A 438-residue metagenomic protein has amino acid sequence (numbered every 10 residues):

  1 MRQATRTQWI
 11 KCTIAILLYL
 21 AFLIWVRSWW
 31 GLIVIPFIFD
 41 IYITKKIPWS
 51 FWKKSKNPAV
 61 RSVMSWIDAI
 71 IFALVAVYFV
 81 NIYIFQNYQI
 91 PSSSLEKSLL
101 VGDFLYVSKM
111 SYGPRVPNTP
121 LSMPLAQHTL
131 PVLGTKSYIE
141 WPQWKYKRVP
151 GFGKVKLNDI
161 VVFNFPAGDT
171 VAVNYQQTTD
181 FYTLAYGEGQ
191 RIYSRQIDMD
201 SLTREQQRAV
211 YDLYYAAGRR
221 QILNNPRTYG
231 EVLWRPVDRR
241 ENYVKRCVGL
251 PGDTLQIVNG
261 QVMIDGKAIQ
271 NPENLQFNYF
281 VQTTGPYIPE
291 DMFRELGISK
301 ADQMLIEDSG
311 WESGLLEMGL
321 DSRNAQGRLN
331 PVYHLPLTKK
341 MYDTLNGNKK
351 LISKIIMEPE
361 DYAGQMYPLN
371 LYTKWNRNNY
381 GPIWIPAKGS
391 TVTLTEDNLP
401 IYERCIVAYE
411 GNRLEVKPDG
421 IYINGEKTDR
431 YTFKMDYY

Functional and structural regions predicted by a protein language model:
R2-L20, I33-F39, V101-Y438: Soluble "head" domains of membrane/secretory-pathway proteins
A15-L23, D40-I43, V77-F79, Y83: Aromatic-anchored segments of alpha-helical transmembrane domains
F22-G31: Transmembrane helix interruption/hinge and helix-loop junction motifs
R27, W49-K53, Q86, I90: Transmembrane helix-loop junctions in multipass membrane proteins, especially transporters and channels
V34-D68: Cytosolic-side transmembrane helix boundary signature
K54-A59, V75, S94, L100: Juxtamembrane loop-helix boundary motifs flanking transmembrane segments in multi-pass membrane proteins
S65-Y83: Hydrophobic membrane-insertion alpha-helices, especially the h-region of bacterial N-terminal signal peptides
I84-L105: Alpha-helical transmembrane signal-anchor/signal-peptide segments
